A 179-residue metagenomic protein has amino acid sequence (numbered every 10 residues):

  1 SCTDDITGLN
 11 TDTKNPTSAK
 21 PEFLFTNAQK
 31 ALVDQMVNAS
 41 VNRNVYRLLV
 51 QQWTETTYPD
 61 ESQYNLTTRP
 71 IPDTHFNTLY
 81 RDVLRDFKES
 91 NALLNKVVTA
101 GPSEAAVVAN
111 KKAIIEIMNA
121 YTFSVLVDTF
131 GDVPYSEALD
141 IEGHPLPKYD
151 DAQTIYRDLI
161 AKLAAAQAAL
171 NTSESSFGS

Functional and structural regions predicted by a protein language model:
C2-T74, T78-R81, R85, E89 (+1 more regions): Membrane-proximal, proline-rich intrinsically disordered regions
Y58-D132, E142-G178: Conserved, well-structured interaction surfaces
V133-E137: Short, surface-exposed glycine/acidic/tryptophan-bearing loops
